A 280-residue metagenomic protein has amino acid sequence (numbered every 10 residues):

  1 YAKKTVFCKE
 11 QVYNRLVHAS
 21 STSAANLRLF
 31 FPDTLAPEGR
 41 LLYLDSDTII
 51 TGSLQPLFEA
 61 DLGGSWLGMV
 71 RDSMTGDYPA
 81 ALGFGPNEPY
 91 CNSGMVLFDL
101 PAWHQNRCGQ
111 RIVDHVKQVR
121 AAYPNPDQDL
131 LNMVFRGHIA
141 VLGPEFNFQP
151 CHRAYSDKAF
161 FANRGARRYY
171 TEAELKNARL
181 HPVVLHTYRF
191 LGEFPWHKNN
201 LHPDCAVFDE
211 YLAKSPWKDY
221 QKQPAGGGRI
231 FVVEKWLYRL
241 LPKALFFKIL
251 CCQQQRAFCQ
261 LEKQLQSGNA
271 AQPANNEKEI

Functional and structural regions predicted by a protein language model:
Y1-F31: Active-site-proximal specificity loops/subdomain of glycosyltransferases
Q11-S23, L82-P86, S156-F161: Short, surface-exposed amphipathic charged segments that create phosphate/polyanion-binding patches used for binding
Y13-R15, G76-A80, C151-R153, W196: Short, charged, surface-exposed secondary-structure boundary motifs
A19, A80-N87, V113-A122: Active-site rim elements
A24-T75, E88-Y90, L97-F98: GT-A fold catalytic core of metal-dependent nucleotide-sugar glycosyltransferases, centered on the diacidic
R40, T51-S53, Y78-P79, Q105-R107 (+1 more regions): Short helix/loop capping segments that flank catalytic or ligand/cofactor-binding pockets
G63, Y90-C91, P126, F135: Short gly/pro-enriched beta-turn/loop segments at secondary-structure junctions
L100-I280: A glycosyltransferase accessory/donor-loop signature
